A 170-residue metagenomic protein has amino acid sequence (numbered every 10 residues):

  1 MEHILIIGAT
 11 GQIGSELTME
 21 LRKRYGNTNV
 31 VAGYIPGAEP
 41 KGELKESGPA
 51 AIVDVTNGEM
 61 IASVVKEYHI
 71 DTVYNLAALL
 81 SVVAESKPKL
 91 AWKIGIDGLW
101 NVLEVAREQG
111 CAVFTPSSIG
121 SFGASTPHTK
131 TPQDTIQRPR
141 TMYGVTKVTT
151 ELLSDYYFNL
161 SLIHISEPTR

Functional and structural regions predicted by a protein language model:
I4-K23: N-terminal Rossmann NAD(P)H-binding glycine-rich loop of SDR-like oxidoreductase domains
G26-A38: Conserved glycine-rich Rossmann-like NAD(P)H-binding loop of the short-chain dehydrogenase/reductase
K45-N57: Rossmann-fold cofactor-recognition segment
V55-I94: NAD(P)H-binding glycine-rich loop region in Rossmannoid oxidoreductase-like domains and their noncatalytic homologs
N75, W100-M142: Conserved Rossmann-fold NAD(P)-dependent oxidoreductase catalytic core, especially the SDR/UDP-sugar
I94-L99, T146-K147: Short alpha-helix in the Rossmann-fold core of NAD(P)-dependent oxidoreductases
R140-I163: Active-site Tyr-X1-5-Lys
I163-T169: Conserved small/polar residues in nucleotide/adenosyl-binding loops
